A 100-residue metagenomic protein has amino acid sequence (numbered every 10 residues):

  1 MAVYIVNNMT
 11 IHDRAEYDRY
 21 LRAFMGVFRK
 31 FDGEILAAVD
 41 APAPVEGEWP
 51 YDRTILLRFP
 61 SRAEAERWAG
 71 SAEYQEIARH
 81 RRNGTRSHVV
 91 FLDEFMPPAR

Functional and structural regions predicted by a protein language model:
M1-T54, R58-G70, D93-R100: Short S/T/G/P-rich N-terminal loop/turn motif that feeds into the first structured element of a domain
A65-W68, E73-V90: C-terminal structural segments of small proteins and small subunits
